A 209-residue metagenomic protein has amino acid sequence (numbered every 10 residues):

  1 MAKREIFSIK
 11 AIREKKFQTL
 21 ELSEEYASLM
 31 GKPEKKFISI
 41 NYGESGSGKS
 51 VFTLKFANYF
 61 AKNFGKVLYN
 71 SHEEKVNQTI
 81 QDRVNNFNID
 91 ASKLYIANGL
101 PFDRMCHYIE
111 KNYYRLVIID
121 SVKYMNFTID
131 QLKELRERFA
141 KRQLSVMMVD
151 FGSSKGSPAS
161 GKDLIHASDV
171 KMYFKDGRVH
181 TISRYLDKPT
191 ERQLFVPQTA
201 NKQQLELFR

Functional and structural regions predicted by a protein language model:
M1-F17: Charged, amphipathic alpha-helical linker segments immediately N-terminal to NTP-binding catalytic cores
F17-P33: Pre-Walker A adenine-sensing motif
A27-M30, N88-Y95, L164-G177: Structural recognition of alpha->loop->beta junctions
E34-R104: Conserved P-loop
K36, F64, Y114, Q143 (+1 more regions): Short, well-ordered alpha-helix to beta-strand connector turns
K75-V76, V122-T128, S153-G156: Short acidic, S/G/P-rich loop/turn micro-motifs used as interaction or catalytic elements
I96-V149: Phosphate-binding/switch loop-helix module in NTP-utilizing enzymes
L144-R209: Phosphate-binding/switch region of NTP-binding enzymes
